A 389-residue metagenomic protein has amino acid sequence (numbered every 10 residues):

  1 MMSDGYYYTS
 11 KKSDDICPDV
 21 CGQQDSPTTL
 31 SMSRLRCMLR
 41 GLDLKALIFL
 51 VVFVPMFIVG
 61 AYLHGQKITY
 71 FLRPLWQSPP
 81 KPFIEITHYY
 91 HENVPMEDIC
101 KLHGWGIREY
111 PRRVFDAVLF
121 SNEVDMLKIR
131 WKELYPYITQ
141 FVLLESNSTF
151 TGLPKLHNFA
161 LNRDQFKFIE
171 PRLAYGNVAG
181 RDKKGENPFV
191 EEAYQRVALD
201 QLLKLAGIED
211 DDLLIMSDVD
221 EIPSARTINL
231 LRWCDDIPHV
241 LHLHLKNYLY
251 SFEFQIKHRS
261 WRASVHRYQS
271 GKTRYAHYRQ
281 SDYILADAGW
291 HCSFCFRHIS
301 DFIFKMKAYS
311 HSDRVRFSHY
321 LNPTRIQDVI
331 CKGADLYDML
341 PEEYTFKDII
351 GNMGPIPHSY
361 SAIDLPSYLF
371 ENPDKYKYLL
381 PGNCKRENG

Functional and structural regions predicted by a protein language model:
M2-A117, N122-E123, L134, D335-G389: Juxtamembrane luminal stem/stalk of type II transmembrane Golgi/ER carbohydrate-processing enzymes
Y89-V114, N147-S217, S224-N229, M353 (+2 more regions): Active-site-proximal specificity loops/subdomain of glycosyltransferases
E123-P136, Q140, F150-L161: Short, well-formed alpha-helical segments that are part of the catalytic scaffolds of diverse glycosyltransferases
V124-M126, T149-G152, K183-K184, I222-S224 (+2 more regions): Eukaryotic short linear interaction motifs
F141, L173-N177, V240-H242: Conserved beta-strand scaffold positions in the cores of enzyme catalytic domains, especially in NTP/NDP-utilizing
V142-S146: Short internal beta-strands
F189, E221-D338: Conserved catalytic core of nucleotide-sugar-dependent glycosyltransferases
